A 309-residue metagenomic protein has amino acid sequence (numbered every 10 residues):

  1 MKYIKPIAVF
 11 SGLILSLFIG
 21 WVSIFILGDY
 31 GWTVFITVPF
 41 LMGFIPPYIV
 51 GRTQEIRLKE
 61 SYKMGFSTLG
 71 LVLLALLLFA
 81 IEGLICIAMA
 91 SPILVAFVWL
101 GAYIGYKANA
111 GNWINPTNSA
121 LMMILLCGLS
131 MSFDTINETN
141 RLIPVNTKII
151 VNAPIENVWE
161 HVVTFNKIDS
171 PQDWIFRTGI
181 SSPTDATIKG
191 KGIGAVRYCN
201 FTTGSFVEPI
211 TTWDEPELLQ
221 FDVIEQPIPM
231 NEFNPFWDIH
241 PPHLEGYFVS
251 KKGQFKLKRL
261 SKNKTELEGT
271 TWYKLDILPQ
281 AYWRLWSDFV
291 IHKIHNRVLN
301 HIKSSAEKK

Functional and structural regions predicted by a protein language model:
K2-W32, I36-F44, I49, M64-A75 (+4 more regions): Hydrophobic ligand-binding cavity/cleft-lining segments
P39-Y48, P92-Y103: Alpha-helical transmembrane segments and their membrane-interface exit regions
I56-K63, L71-L76, I81-E82, C86-M89 (+3 more regions): Beta-strand/loop substructures that line and gate deep hydrophobic ligand-binding cavities in soluble
T139-R141, N200, E245-V249: A generic structural micro-feature
L142-I150, G194-V196, S205, L218 (+2 more regions): Intrinsic-disorder/low-complexity, polar/charged segments enriched in Ser/Thr/Lys/Arg/Asp/Glu/Gln
V151-E156, T211-L218, K256-E266, K303-K309: A short, structured loop/turn motif at beta-sheet edges
E217-Q226: Short, solvent-exposed secondary-structure boundary/capping segments
